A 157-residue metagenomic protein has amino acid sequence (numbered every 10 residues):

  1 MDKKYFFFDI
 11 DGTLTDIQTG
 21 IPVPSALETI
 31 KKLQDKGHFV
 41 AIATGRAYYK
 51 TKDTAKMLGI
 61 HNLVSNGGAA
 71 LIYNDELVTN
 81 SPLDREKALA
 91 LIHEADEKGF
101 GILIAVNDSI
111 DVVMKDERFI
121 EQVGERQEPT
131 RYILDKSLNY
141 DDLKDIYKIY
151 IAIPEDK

Functional and structural regions predicted by a protein language model:
M1-K3, G37, G99, K144-I146: A general structural motif
D2-T19, I42, L91: Asp-based phosphoryl-transfer active-site loop
F7-D9, A70-I72, Y140-D142: Short, basic/glycine-rich phosphate-binding loops at helix/coil junctions that contact nucleotide phosphates
I17-G20, V40-A41, N80-S81, E128: Short, flexible loop segments at the rims of nucleotide/cofactor-binding pockets, characterized by
V23-P24: A positional/architectural concept
L27-E121: Active-site phosphate-binding/coordination module
E94, F100, A105-K157: Conserved acidic, metal-coordinating active-site core of Asp-based, Mg2+-dependent phosphoryl-transfer enzymes
